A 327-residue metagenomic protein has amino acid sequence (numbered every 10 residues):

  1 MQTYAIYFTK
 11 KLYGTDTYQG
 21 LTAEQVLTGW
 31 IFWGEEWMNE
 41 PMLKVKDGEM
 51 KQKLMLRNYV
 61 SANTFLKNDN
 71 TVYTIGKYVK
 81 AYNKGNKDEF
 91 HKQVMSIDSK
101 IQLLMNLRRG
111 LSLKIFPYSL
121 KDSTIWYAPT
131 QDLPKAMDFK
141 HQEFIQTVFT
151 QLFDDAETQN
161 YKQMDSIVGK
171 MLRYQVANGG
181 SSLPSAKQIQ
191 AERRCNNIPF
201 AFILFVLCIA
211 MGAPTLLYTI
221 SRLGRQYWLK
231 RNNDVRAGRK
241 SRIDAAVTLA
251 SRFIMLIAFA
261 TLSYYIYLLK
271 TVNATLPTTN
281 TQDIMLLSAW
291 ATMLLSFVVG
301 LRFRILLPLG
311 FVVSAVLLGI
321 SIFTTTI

Functional and structural regions predicted by a protein language model:
M1-Q190: Soluble extramembrane regions of membrane proteins in the secretory/endomembrane system
I101-L104, L318-G319, I327: Short, Φ-rich (hydrophobic/aromatic) sequence segments
G179, S321-T326: Proline-centered turn/helix-capping motifs that create local helix->coil transitions or kinks
L183-V316, T324: Core alpha-helical transmembrane segments of integral membrane proteins
